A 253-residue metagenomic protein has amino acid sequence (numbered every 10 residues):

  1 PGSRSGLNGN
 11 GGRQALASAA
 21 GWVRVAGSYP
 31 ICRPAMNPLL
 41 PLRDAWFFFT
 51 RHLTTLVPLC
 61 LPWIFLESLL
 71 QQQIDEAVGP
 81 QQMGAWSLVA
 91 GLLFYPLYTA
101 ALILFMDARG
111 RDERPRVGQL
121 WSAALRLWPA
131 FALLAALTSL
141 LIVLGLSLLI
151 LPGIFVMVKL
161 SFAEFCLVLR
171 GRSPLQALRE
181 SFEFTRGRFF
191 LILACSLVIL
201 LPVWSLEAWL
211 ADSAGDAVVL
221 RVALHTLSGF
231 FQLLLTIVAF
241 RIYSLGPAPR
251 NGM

Functional and structural regions predicted by a protein language model:
P1-A35: N-terminal amphipathic/basic-hydrophobic helices that include classical n-h-c signal peptides and signal-anchor
G21-M253: Hydrophobic alpha-helical membrane segments
